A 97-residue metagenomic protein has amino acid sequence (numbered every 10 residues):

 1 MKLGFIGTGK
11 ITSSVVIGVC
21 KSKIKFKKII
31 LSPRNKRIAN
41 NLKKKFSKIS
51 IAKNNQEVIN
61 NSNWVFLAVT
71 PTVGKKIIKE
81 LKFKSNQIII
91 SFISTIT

Functional and structural regions predicted by a protein language model:
M1-F46, S50-E57: NAD(P)+-binding Rossmann beta1-loop-alpha1 motif at the extreme N-terminus of oxidoreductases
I38, F46-I49, N55-N60, W64-T97: Rossmann-like NAD(P)(H) cofactor-binding subdomain of soluble oxidoreductases
